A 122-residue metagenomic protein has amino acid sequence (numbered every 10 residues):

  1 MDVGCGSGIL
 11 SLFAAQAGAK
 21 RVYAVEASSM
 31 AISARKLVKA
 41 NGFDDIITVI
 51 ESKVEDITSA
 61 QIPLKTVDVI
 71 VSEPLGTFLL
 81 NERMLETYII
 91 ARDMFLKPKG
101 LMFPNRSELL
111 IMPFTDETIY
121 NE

Functional and structural regions predicted by a protein language model:
M1-V3, I9-E122: Class I SAM-binding transferase module
